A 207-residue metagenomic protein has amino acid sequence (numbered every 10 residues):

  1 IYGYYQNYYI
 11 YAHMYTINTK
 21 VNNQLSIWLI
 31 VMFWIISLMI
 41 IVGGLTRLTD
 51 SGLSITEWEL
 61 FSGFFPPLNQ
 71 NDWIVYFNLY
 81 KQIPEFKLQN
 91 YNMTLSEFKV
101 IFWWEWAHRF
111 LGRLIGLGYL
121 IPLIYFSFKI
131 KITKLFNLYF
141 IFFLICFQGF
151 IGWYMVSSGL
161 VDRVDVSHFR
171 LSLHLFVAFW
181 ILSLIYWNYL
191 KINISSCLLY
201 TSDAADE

Functional and structural regions predicted by a protein language model:
W28-I55: N-terminal signal-anchor transmembrane alpha helix
L29, T133-F142: Membrane-interfacial loop-to-transmembrane alpha-helix junctions, especially the N-terminal start
I41-R47, C146-R163: C-terminal ends of transmembrane alpha-helices and the immediately adjacent extracellular/lumenal or cytosolic loop
L79-L117: Individual transmembrane alpha-helix segments
G116-L120, F176-K191: Hydrophobic cores of alpha-helical transmembrane segments in multi-pass inner/ER membrane proteins, independent
F128-F136, I194-L199: Membrane-interface helix-boundary motifs at transmembrane edges
R163-L173: Non-cytosolic membrane-interface motifs at loop->transmembrane helix junctions
Y200-D206: Conserved small/polar residues in nucleotide/adenosyl-binding loops
